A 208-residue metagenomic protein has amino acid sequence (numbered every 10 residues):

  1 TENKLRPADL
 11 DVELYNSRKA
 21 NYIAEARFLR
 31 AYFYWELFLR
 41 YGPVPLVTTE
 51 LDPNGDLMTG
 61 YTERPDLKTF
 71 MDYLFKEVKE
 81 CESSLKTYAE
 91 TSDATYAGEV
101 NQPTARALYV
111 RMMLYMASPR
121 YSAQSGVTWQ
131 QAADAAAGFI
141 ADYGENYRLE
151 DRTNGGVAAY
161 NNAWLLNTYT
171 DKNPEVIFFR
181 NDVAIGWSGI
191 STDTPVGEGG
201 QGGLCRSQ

Functional and structural regions predicted by a protein language model:
T1-Y41, Y61-D72, K76-D93: Conserved, well-structured interaction surfaces
E2-L10, E50-P53, S83-E90, M116-R120 (+2 more regions): Short regulatory "switch" loops immediately downstream of catalytic or recognition motifs within protein catalytic
P7-Y15, P43-R64, K68, R120-Q130: Short coil/linker segments at helix-helix boundaries
E25, P45, E175-I177: Beta-sheet entry/capping signal
F38-L46, G144-L149: Proline-centered turn/helix-capping motifs that create local helix->coil transitions or kinks
P45, A97-E99: Short, solvent-exposed turn/loop segments enriched in Gly/Ser/Thr/Pro and often Arg
L46-V47, L85, L149, F178: Short clusters of hydrophobic/aromatic residues that line enzyme substrate/ligand-binding pockets
E80, E99-Q208: An aromatic- and glycine-enriched ligand-binding surface/loop that stacks and positions planar moieties
